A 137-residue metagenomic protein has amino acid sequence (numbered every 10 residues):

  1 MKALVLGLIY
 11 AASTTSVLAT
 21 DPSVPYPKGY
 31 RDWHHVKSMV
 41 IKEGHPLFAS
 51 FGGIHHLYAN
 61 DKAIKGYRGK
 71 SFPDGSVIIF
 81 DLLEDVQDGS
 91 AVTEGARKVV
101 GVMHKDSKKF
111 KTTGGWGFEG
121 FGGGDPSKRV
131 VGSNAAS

Functional and structural regions predicted by a protein language model:
K2, L18-D21: Catalytic cores of secreted/periplasmic or lumenal enzymes
L6-G7, V17: Cleavable N-terminal signal peptides
T20-F48, G69-S137: Sequence context surrounding c-type heme c attachment/ligation sites in exported
G53-R68, D88-G89: N-terminal post-signal-peptidase region of extra-cytosolic proteins
